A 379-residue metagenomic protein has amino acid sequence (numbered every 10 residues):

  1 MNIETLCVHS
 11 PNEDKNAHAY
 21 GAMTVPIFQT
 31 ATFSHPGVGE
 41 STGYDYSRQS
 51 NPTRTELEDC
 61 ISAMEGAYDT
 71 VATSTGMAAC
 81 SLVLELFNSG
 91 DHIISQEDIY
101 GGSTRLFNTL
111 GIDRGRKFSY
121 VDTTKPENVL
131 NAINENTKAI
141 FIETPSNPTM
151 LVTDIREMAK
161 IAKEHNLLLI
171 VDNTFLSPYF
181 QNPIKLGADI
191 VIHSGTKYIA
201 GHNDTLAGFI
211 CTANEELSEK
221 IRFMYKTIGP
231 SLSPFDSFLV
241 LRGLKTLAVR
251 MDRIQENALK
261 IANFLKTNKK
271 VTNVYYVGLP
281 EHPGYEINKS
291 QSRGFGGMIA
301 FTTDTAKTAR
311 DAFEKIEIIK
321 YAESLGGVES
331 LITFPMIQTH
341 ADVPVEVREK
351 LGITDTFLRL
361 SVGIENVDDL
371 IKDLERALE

Functional and structural regions predicted by a protein language model:
M1-I27: Short conserved active-site loop signatures built around small residues
N12-N16, T70-K270, Y275, E286: Conserved PLP-enzyme active-site core in the AAT-like
I27, P36-E56, C60-A63, L331-T356: Glycine-rich phosphate/pyrophosphate-binding loop and adjacent beta-alpha nucleotide/cofactor-binding cores
T32-S81, E85-L86, G102-T109: Conserved N-terminal alpha-helix of the aminotransferase class I/II PLP-enzyme fold
S119, R250, K307, E314 (+1 more regions): PLP-dependent enzyme catalytic core of the Aspartate aminotransferase-like
I228-G229, I316-G326, A377-E379: A common structural junction motif
V240-V249, G296-D304, R359-G363: Short, well-ordered beta-strand elements within core beta-sheets of diverse protein domains
L259-E323, V343-E349: Conserved small-domain helix->loop->beta segment predominantly found in fold-type I
